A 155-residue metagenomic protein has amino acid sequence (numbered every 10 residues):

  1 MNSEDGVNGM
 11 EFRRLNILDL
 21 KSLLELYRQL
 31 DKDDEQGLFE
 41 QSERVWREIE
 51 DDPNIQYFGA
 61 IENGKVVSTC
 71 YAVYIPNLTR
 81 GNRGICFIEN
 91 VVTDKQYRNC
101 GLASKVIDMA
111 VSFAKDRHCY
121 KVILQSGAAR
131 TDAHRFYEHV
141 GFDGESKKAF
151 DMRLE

Functional and structural regions predicted by a protein language model:
M10-L23: A short beta-loop-alpha structural element at the N-terminal edge of CoA-dependent acyl/N-acetyltransferase catalytic
E25-G37: Helix-loop element at the rim of GNAT/NAT acetyltransferase active sites that forms part of the acceptor-substrate
Q36-Y57: Active-site rim helix/loop that mediates acceptor-substrate recognition in acyltransferases
G59, K65-Y74, F87, V92: Conserved beta-strand in the GNAT
N77-I88, R98: A conserved beta-turn-beta hairpin within the catalytic core of GNAT-like acetyltransferases that forms part
T93, N99-S112, H139: Conserved acetyl-CoA-binding loop-helix of GNAT-fold acetyltransferases
S104, D116, A128-S146, M152-L154: Conserved active-site alpha-helix within GNAT-family acetyltransferase domains
I107, A114-S126: Conserved GNAT acetyl-CoA-binding A-motif
